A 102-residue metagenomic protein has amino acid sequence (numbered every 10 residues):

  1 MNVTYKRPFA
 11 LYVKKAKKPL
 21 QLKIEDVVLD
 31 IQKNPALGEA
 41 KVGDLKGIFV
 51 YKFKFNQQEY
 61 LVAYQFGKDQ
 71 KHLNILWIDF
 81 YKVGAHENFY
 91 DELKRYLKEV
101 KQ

Functional and structural regions predicted by a protein language model:
M1, F49-Y51, V62: Residue-level detector of beta-strand structural context in well-folded domains
M1-V27: Arg/Lys-rich, positively charged N-terminal/basic patches that mediate binding to nucleic acids
R7, G43-K46, K82: A general secondary-structure junction signal
Y12, V27-D30, E92, Y96-E99: Residues that form generic nucleotide/phosphate-binding pockets
L29-N56: A short, surface-exposed loop/turn module that caps and links secondary-structure elements
F55-L61, Q65-Q102: Enriched for short, Lys/Arg-rich terminal
